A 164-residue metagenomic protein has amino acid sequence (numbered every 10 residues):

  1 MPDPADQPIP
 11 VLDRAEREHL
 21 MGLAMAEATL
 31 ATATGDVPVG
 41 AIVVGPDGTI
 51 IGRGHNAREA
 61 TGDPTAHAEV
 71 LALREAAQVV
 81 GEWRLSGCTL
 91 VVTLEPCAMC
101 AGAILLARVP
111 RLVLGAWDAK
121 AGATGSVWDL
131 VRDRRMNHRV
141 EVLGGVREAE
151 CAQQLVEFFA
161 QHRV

Functional and structural regions predicted by a protein language model:
M1-T34, I50, M99-V164: Zinc-dependent deaminase
A24, A28-A31, A41, G52 (+2 more regions): Small-residue (primarily alanine) positions within well-ordered alpha-helices, especially packing/interaction faces
G35-V39, S86: Short, basic and Ser/Thr-rich N-terminal targeting/leader segments
V39-G48: Short beta-strand scaffold segments in enzyme catalytic cores
I51-R58: Short beta->alpha transition motifs characteristic of CBS
R58, V92, A116: Residues that line or immediately flank small-molecule/substrate-binding pockets and catalytic motifs
A60-L71: A short, polar/charged loop-to-alpha-helix boundary motif
E82-L94: Immediate flanking context of iron-sulfur cluster ligation sites
